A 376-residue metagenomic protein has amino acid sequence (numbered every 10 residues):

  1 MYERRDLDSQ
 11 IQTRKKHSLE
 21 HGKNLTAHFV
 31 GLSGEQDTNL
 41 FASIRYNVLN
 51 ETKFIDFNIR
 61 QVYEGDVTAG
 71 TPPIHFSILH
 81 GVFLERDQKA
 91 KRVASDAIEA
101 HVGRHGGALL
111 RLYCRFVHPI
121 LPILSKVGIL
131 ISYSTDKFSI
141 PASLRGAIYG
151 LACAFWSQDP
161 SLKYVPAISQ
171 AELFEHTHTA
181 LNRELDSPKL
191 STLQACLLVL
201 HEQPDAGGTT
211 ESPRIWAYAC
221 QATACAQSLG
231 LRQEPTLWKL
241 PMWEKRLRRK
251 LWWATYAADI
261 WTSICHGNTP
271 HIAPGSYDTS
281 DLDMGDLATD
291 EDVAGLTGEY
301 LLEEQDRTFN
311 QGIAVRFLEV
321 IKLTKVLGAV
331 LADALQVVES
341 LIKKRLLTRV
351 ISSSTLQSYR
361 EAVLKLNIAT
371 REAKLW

Functional and structural regions predicted by a protein language model:
Y2-F116, L151, Q305-G312, F317-S354: Intrinsically disordered, low-complexity activation-like regions
V93, G107-A314, T324, G328-V350 (+2 more regions): Acidic, Ser/Thr-rich, low-complexity intrinsically disordered regions in fungal proteins
